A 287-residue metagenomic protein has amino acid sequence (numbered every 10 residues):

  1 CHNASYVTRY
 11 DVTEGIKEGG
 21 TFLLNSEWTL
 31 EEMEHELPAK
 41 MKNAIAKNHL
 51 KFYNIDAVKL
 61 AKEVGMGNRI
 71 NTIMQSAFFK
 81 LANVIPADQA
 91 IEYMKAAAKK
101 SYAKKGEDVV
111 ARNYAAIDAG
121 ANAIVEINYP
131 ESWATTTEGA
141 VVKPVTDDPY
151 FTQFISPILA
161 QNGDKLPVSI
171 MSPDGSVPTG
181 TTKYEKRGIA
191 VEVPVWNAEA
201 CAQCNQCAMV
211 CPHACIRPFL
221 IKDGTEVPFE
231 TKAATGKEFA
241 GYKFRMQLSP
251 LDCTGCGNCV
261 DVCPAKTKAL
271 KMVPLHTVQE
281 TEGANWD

Functional and structural regions predicted by a protein language model:
C1-P157, T225-E230, E282-D287: Active-site cofactor/cluster-binding pocket
A90, A103-D252, V260-D287: Ferredoxin-type iron-sulfur electron-transfer modules and their immediate structural context
